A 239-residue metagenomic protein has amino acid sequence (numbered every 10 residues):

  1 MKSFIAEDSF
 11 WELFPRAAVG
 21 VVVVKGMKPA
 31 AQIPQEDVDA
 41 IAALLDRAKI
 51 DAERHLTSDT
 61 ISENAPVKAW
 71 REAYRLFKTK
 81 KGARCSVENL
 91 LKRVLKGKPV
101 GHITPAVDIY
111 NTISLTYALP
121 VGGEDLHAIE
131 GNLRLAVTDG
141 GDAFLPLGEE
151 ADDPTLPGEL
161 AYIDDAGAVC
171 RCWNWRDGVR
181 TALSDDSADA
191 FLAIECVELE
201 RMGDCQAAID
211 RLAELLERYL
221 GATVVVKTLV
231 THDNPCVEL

Functional and structural regions predicted by a protein language model:
M1-L239: Charge-biased, low-complexity intrinsically disordered regions
